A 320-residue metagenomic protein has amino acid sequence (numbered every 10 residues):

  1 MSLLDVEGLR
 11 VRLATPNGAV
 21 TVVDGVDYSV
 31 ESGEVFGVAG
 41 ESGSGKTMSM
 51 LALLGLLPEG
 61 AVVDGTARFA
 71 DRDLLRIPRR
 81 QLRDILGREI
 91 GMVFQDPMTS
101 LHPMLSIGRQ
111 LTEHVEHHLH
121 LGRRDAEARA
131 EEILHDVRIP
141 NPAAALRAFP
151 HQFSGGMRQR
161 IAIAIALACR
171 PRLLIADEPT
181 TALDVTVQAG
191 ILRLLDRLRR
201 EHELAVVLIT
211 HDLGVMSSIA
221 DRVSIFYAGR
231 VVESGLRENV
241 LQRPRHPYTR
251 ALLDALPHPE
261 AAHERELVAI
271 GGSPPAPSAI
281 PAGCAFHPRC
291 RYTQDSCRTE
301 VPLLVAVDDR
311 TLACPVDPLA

Functional and structural regions predicted by a protein language model:
A39-G40: The feature captures the beta-strand-to-loop junction immediately N-terminal to the Walker
G55, I175, P179, L183-R265: P-loop NTP-binding/switch modules centered on Walker-like glycine-rich loops
V62-D73: Conserved ABC transporter NBD signature motif
L74-G91, R109, H117, N239-P244 (+1 more regions): ABC ATPase NBD coupling module
L111, I163, V187, I191: Hydrophobic anchor residue at the start of the ABC signature
A168-R172: A short, proline-enriched helix->beta-strand linker immediately N-terminal to the Walker B motif in ABC-type P-loop
L236-A320: Charged, flexible cofactor/metal-binding loops and thiol motifs
